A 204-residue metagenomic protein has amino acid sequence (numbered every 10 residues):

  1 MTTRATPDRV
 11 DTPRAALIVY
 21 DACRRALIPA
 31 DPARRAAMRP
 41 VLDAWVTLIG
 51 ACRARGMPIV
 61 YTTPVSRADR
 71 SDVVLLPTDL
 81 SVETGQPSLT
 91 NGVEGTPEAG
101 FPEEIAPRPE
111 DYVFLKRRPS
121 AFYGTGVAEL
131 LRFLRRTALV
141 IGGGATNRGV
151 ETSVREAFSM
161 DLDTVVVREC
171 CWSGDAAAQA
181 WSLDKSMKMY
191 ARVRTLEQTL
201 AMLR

Functional and structural regions predicted by a protein language model:
M1-A16, G50, A54-R55, D72 (+1 more regions): Active-site-adjacent betaalpha module
P13, A30-P64: A short alpha/beta connector and helix-capping loop motif
A22, P64, E169: Active-site loop/turn elements of alpha/beta-hydrolase fold enzymes, especially the short glycine-/histidine-rich
C23-P29: Short acidic, Gly/Ser-rich segments with clustered Asp/Glu that frequently serve as metal-coordination loops in enzyme
R25, R67, S173: Active-site loop signature of alpha/beta-hydrolase-fold enzymes
R34-A37, P77-T78, A157-S159: Glycine-rich, phosphate-binding/catalytic loops in enzymes
I59, P64-V82: Early exported N-terminus immediately downstream of N-terminal targeting peptides
